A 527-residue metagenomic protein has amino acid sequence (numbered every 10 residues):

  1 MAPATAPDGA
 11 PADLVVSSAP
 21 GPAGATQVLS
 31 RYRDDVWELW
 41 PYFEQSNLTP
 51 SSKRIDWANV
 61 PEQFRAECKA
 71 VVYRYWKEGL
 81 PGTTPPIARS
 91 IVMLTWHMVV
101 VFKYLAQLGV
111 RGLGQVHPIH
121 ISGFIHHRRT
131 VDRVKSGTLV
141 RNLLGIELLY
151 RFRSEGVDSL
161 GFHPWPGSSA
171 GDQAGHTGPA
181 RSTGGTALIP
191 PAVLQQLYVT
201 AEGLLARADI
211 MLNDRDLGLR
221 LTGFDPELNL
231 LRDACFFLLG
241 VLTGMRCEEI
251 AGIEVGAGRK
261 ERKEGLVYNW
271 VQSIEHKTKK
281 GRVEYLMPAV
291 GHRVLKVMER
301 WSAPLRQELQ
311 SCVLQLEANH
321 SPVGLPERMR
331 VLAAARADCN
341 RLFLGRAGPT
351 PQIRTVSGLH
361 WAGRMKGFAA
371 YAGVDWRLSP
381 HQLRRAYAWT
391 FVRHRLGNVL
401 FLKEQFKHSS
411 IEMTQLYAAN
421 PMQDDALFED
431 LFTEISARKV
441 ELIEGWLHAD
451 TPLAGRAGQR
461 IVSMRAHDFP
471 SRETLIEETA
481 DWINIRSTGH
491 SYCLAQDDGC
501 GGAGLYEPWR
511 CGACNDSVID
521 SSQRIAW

Functional and structural regions predicted by a protein language model:
M1-D35, F43, D158, H163-R181 (+9 more regions): Acidic, low-complexity interaction regions
M1-T222, L238, E507-V518, Q523-W527: Charge-rich, intrinsically disordered N-terminal extensions that act as flexible nucleic-acid engagement or regulatory
R89-H97, G137-N142, I189-L197, E249 (+3 more regions): Phosphate/oxyanion-binding active-site loops and adjacent basic polyanion-contact surfaces
L143, Y150-F152, S182-R207, S273-P349 (+2 more regions): Basic, alpha-helical nucleic-acid-contacting "clamp/cap" segments
S154-G161, G240-G265, N398-F401: Short, charged phosphate-coordinating catalytic segments
T222-G223, T243, P349-R384, W389-V399: Short, basic (Lys/Arg/His-rich) helix/loop patches that form interaction surfaces in the mid-to-C-terminal regions
L231-R246, T390: Short pre-functional
G258-K260, L396-N420, E444: Short, polar N-cap/turn motifs at the start of nucleic acid-interacting alpha helices
